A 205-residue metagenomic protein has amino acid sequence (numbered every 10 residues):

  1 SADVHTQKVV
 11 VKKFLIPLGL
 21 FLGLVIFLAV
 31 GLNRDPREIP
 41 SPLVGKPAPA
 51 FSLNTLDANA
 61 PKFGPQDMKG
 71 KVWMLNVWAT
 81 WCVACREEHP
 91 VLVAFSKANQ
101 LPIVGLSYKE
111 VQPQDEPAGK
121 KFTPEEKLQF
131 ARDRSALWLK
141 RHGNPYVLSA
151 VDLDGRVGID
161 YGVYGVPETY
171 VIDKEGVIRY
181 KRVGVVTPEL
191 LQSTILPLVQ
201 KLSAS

Functional and structural regions predicted by a protein language model:
D3-N54, A204-S205: N-terminal targeting signals for export/organelle localization
F14, K140-Y146, V151-L202: Thiol/disulfide oxidoreductase modules built on the thioredoxin-like
P47, P102, V147-L148: Conserved beta-strand segments of alpha/beta enzyme cores
F51, W81, K109-Q112: Feature marks short, surface-exposed loop/turn motifs that line or immediately flank catalytic pockets and channel
F51-M74: A short beta-strand-turn-helix
K71-W73, V77-W81, G165: Short pre-active-site segment immediately N-terminal to redox-active cysteine/selenocysteine motifs in thiol-based
R86-H142, L153-I159: Structural microenvironment flanking redox-active thiols in thiol-disulfide oxidoreductases
